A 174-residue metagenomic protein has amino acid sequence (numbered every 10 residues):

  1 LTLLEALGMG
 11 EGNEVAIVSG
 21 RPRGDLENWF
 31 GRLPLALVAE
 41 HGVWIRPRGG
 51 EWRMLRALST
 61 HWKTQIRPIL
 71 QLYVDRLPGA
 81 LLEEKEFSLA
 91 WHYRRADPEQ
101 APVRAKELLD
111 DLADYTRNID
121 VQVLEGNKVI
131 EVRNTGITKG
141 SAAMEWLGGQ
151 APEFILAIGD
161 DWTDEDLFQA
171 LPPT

Functional and structural regions predicted by a protein language model:
L1-K85: Active-site phosphate-binding/coordination module
I69, A80-I158, W162-P173: Conserved acidic, metal-coordinating active-site core of Asp-based, Mg2+-dependent phosphoryl-transfer enzymes
